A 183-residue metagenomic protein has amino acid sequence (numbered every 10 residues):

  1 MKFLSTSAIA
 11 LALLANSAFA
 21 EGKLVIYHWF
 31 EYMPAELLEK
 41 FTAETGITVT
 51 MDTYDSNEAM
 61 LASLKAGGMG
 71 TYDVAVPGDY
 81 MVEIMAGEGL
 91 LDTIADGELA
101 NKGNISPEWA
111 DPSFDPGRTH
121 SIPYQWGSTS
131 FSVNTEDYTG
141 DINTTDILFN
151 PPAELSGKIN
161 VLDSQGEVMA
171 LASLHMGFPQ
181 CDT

Functional and structural regions predicted by a protein language model:
M1-A10: Sec-dependent signal peptide recognition, specifically the positively charged N-region followed immediately by
L11-A12, L64: Short secondary-structure capping/turn segments at boundaries of alpha-helices and beta-strands
L14-A20: Sec/Tat signal peptide C-region and signal peptidase I cleavage site
A18, E31, G166: Short, glycine/serine-rich, charged loops/turns that create anion-binding and catalytic segments at active sites
E21-I84: Early extracytoplasmic/lumenal segment of secretory-pathway proteins
Y72, P77-T183: Extracytoplasmic ligand-binding site segments that recognize negatively charged/polar headgroups
